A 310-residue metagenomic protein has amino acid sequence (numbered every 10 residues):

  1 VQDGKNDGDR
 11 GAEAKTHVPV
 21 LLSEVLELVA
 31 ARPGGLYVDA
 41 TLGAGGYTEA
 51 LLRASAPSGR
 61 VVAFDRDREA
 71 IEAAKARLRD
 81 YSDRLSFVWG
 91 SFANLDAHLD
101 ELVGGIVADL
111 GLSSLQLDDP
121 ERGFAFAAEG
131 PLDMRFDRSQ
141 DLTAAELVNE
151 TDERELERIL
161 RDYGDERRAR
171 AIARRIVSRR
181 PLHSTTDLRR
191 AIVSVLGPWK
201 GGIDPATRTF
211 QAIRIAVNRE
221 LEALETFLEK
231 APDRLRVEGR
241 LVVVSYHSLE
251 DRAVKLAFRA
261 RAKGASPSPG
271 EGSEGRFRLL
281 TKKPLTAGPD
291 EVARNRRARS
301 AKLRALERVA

Functional and structural regions predicted by a protein language model:
V1-A310: S-adenosyl-L-methionine-dependent methyltransferase catalytic core, i.e., the SAM/SAH-binding region
